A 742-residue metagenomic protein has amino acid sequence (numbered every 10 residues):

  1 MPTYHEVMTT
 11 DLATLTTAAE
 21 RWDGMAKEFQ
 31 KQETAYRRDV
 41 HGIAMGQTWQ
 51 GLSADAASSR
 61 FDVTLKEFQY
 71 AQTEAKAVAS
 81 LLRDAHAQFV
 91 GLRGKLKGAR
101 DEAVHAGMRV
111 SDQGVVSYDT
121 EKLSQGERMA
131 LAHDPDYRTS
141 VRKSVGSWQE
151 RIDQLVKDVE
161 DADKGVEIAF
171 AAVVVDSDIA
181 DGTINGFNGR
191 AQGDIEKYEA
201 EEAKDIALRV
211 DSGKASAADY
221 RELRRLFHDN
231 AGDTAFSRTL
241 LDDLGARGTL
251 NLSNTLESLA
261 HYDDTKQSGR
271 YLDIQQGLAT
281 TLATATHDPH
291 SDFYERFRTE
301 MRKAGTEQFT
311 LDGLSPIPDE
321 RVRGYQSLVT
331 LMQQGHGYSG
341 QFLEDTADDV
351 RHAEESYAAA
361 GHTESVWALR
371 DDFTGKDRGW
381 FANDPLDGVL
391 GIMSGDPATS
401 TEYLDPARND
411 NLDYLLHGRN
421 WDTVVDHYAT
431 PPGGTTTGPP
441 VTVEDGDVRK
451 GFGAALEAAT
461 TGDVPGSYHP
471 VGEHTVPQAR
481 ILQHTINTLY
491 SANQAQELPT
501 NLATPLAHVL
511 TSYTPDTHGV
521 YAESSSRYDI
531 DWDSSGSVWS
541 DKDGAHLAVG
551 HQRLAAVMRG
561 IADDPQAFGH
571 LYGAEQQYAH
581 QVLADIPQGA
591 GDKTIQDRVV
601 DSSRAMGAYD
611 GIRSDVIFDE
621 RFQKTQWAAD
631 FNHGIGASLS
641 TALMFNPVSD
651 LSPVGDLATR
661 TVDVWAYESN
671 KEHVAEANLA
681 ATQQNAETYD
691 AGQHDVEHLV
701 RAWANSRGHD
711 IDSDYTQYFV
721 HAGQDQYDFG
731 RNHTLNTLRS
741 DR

Functional and structural regions predicted by a protein language model:
M1-G182, L735, R739-R742: N-terminal secretion-targeting helices of virulence/extracellular proteins, encompassing both classical Sec signal
I179-L738: Non-catalytic all-alpha helical scaffold/repeat segments
